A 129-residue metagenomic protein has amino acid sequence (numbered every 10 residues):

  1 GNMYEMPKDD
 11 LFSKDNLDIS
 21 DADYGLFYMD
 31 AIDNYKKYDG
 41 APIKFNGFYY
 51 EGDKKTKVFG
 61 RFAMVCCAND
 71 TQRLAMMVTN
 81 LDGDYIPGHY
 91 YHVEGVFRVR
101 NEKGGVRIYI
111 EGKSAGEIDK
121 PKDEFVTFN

Functional and structural regions predicted by a protein language model:
G1-N129: OB-fold and OB-like single-stranded nucleic-acid-recognition modules and their adjacent interaction interfaces
